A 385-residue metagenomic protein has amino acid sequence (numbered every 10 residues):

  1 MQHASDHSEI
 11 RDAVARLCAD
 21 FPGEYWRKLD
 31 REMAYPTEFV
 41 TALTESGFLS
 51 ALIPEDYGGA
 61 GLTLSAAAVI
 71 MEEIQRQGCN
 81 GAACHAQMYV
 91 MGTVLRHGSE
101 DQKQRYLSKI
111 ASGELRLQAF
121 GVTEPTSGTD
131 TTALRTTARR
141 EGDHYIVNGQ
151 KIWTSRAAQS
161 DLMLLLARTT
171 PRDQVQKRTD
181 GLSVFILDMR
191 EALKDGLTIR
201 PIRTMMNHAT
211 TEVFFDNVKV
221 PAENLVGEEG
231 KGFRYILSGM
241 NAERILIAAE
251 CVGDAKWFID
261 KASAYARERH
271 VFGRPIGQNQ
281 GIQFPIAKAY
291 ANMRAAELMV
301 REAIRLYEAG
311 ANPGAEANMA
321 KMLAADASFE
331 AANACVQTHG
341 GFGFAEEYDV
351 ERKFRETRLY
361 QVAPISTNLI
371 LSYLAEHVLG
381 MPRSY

Functional and structural regions predicted by a protein language model:
M1-A82, Y89, H97-Q102, G113 (+4 more regions): Alpha-helical interface subdomain recognition
G59, T129, N224-E229: Cytochrome P450 core scaffold surrounding the K-helix E-X-X-R motif and the conserved "meander" helix-loop region
C84-G92, A111, G121-T126: Short, glycine/charge-rich beta-strand/loop segments that flank catalytic centers and engage negatively charged groups
G113-V122, L166: A short, Trp-centered hydrophobic/proline-enriched beta-strand micro-motif
T126-T129, W153-R156, V175-Q176, I202-A209: Short Gly/Pro-enriched turn/cap motifs at secondary-structure boundaries
A133, E191-K219: Flexible, small-/acidic-enriched active-site or ligand-binding loops
R135-T137: Short, surface-exposed charged micro-motifs
D143-H144, N148-L197: A short core secondary-structure module
